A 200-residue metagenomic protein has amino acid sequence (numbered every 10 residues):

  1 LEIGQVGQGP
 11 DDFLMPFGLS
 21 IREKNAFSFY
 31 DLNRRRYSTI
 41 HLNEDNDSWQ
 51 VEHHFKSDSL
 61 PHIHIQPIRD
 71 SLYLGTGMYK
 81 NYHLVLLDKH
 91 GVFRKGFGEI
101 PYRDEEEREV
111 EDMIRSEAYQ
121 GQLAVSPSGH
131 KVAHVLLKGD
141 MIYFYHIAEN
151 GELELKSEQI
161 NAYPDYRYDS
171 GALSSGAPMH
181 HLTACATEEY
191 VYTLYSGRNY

Functional and structural regions predicted by a protein language model:
E2-D12, H53-D58, R94-S116, E152-G176: Surface-exposed loop and turn segments in beta-propeller and other repeat-based domains that flank or scaffold
E2-S28, L32: Blade-loop segments of beta-propeller domains
L14, L32-T76, N81-Y82: Asp-box/WD-like beta-propeller blade repeats and closely related beta-sheet repeat scaffolds
G18-R22, H64-R69, M113-S128, G176-T187: Structural signature of eukaryotic scaffold interfaces centered on beta-propeller domains
A26, S71-L72, K131, Y190: Conserved core beta-strand positions within WD40 beta-propeller blades
F29-N33, L74-Y79, S126-P127, H134-L137 (+1 more regions): Conserved beta-strand positions in repeat-built beta-propeller and related beta-rich domains
R35-I40, K80-L86, G139-Y145, N199-Y200: Structural motif
I40-D47, H90-R94, F144-S157: Short loop/turn segments immediately following beta-strands, especially the blade-tip and inter-blade linker loops
